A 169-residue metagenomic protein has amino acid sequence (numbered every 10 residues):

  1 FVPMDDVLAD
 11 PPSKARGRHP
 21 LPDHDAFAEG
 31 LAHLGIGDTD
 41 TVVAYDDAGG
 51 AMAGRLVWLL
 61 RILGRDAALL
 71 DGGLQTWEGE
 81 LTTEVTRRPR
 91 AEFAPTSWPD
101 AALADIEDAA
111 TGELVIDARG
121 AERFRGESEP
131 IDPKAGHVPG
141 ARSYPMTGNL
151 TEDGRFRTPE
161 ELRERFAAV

Functional and structural regions predicted by a protein language model:
F1-I36, D105-A168: Positively charged, proline/Ser/Thr-rich regional signature most characteristic of the Rhodanese/CDC25-like
R16-A110, E127, A168-V169: Thiolate-centered catalytic microenvironments shared by cysteine-dependent enzyme domains
